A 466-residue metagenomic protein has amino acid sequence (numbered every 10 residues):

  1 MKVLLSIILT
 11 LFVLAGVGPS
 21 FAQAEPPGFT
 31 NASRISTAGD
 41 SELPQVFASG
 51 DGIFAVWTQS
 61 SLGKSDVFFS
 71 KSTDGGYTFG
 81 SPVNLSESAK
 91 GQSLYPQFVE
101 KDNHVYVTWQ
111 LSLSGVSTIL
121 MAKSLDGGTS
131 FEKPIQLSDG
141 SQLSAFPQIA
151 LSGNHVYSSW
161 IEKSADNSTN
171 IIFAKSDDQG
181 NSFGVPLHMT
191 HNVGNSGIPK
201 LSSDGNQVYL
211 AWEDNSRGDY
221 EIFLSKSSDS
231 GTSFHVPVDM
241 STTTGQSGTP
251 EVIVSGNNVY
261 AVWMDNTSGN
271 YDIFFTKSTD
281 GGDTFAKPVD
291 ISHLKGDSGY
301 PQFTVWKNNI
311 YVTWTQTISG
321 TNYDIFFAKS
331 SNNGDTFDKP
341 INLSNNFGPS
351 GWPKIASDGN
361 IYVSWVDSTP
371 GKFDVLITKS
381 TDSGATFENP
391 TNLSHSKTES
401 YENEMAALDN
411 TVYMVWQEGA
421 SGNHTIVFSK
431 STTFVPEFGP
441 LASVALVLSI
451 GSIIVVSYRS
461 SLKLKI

Functional and structural regions predicted by a protein language model:
M1-E25, F173, A261, F275 (+1 more regions): Secretory targeting signatures
A22-P436: Extracellular, repeat-based ectodomains that mediate carbohydrate processing or recognition
